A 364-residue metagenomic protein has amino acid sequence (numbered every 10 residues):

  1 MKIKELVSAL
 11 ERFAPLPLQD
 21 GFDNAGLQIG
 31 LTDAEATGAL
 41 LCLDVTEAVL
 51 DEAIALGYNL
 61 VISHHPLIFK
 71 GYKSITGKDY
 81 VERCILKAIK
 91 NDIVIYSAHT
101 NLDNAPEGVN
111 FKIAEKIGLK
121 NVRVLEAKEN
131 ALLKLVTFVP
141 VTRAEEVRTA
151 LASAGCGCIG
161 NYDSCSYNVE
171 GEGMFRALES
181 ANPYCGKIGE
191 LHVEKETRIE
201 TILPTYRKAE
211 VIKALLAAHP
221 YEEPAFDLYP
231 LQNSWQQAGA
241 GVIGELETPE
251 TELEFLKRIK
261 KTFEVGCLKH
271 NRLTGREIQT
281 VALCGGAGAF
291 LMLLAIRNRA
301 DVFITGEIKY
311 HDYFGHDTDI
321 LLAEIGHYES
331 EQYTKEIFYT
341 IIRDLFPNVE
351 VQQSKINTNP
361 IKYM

Functional and structural regions predicted by a protein language model:
M1-M364: Hydrophobic structural segments
